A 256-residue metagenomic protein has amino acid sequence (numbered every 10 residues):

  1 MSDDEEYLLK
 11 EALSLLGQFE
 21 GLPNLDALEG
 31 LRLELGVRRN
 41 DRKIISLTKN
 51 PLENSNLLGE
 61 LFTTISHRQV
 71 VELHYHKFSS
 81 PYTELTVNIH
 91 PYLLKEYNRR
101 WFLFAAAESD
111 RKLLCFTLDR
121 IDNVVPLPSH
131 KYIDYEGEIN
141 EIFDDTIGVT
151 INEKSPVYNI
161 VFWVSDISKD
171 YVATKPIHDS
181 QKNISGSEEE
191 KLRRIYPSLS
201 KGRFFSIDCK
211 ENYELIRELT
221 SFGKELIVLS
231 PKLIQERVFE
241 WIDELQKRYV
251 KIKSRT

Functional and structural regions predicted by a protein language model:
M1-H76: Bulky hydrophobic/aromatic content
M1-L8, N88, D110, E244-T256: Short, basic/aromatic recognition patches that contact phosphate-bearing ligands
F62-L114: Loop-centered beta-sheet repeat module
L94, V124, N183-I184: A structural signal for short hydrophobic beta-strand segments in well-ordered beta-sheet cores
R99-R100, D119, K201-R203: Beta-strand-connecting loop/turn residues
D110-I142: Flexible linker/loop signature enriched in Pro/Ser/Thr and Pro/Gly
D144-T256: Polybasic (Lys/Arg-rich)
